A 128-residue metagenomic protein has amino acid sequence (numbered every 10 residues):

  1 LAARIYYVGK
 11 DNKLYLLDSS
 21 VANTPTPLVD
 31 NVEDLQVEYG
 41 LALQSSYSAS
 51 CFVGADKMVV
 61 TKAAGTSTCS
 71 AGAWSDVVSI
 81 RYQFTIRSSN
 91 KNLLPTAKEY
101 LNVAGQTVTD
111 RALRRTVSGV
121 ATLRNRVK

Functional and structural regions predicted by a protein language model:
L1-A2, Y7-K128: Short linear sequence signals and composition-biased patches located at protein termini or domain-edge surfaces
